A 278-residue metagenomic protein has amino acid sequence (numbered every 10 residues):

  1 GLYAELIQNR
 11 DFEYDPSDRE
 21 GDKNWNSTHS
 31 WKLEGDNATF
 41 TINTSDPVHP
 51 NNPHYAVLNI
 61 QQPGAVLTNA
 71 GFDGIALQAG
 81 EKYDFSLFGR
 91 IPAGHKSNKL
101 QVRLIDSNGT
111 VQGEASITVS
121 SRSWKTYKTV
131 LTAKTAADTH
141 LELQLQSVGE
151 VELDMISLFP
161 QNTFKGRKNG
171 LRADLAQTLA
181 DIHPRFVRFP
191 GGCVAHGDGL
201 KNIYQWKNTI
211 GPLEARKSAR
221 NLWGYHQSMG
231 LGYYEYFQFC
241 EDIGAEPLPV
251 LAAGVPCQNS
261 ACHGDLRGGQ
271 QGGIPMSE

Functional and structural regions predicted by a protein language model:
G1-M229, E241, E246-V250, A261-I274: Extracellular and organelle-lumenal recognition/adhesion modules and their flexible linkers in secreted
L175-A176, Y233-F237, E278: Generic structural signal for well-ordered alpha-helices, preferentially at hydrophobic/aromatic core positions
G254-P256: Conserved radical SAM core fold
